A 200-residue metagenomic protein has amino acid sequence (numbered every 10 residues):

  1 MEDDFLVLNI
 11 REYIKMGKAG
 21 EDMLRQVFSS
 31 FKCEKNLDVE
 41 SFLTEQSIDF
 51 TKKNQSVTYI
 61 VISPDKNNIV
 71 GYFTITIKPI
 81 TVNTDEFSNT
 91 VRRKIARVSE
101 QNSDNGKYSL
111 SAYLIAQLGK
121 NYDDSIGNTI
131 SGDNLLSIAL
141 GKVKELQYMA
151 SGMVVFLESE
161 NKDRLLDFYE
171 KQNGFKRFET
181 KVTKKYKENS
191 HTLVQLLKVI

Functional and structural regions predicted by a protein language model:
M1-G127, G141-F156, D167-I200: Non-catalytic substrate-recognition and accessory regions of acyl/acetyltransferase enzymes
G127-A139: Glycine-rich acyl-CoA binding loop
L135, R164-L165: Conserved short alpha-helix immediately C-terminal to the canonical SAM/SAH-binding motif I of Rossmann-like
I138-V143, K162: Short strand-loop-helix active-site module centered on a catalytic nucleophile
S159: His/Cys-centered metal/cofactor-coordination and adjacent catalytic loops
